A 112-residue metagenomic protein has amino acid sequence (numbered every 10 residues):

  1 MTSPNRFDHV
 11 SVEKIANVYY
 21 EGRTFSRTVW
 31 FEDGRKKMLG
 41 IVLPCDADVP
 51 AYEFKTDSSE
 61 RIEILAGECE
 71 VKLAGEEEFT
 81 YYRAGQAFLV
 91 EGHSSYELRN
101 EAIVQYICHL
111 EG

Functional and structural regions predicted by a protein language model:
M1-L39: A short, N-terminal "cap"/entry segment at the start of jelly-roll beta-barrel domains of the cupin/DSBH fold
W30-E32, K72-A74, R99, E111: A generic structural motif
F31-D57, Y82-R83, A87-G92: Conserved short histidine dyad/triad with adjacent acidic residue
V42, G75-E77: Residue-level structural signal for beta-strand termini and adjacent loop
T56-E70: Short, conserved beta-strand element in jelly-roll/cupin
R61, E78-F79: Short, surface-exposed secondary-structure edge patches
E91-G112: Ligand-binding loop in jelly-roll beta-barrel domains
